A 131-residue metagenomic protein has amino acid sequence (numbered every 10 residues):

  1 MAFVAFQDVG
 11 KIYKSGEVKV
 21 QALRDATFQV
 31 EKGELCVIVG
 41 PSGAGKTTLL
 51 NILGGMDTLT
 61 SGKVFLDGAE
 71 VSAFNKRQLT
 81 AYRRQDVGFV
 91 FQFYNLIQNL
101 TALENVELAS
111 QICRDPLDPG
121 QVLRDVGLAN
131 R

Functional and structural regions predicted by a protein language model:
A2-F6, I12-D25: A short, flexible loop at the N-terminus of ABC-type nucleotide-binding domains that lies
E17-V20, V71-G88: ABC ATPase NBD coupling module
C36-V37, F89: Short beta-strand immediately N-terminal to the Walker A/P-loop
V39-P41: The feature captures the beta-strand-to-loop junction immediately N-terminal to the Walker
G54: Helix-to-loop junction immediately C-terminal to a conserved catalytic motif
K63-F65, A69: ATP-binding/catalytic-site motifs of ATP-hydrolyzing domains
A69-E70, R114-R131: Conserved ABC ATPase "signature" region
Q98-A109: Short coil-to-helix segment of the ABC ATPase nucleotide-binding domain corresponding to the Q-loop/switch region
